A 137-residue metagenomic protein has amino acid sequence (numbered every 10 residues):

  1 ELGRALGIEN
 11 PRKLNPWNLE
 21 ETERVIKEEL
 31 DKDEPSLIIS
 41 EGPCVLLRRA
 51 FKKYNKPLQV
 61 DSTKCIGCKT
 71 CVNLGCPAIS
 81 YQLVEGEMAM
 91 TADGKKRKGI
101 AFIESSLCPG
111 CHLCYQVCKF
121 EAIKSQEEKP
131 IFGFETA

Functional and structural regions predicted by a protein language model:
E1-V25, V84: Conserved thiamine diphosphate
I8, K32-L37, N55, C76 (+2 more regions): Active-site lining segments that contact anionic ligands and/or coordinate catalytic metals
N15-K52: Catalytic cores of enzyme domains
W17-E23, L46, K64, E87-A89 (+1 more regions): A short acidic, often aromatic-flanked loop/helix-cap motif at beta-alpha or helix-coil junctions that lines enzyme
N55-K56, E135: Anion-binding and metal-coordination hotspots
P57-K64, F102: Generic long, charged, amphipathic alpha-helical segments
I66-K96, I100-F102, P109, L113-F134: Iron-sulfur cluster-binding cysteine motifs and their immediate structural context in ferredoxin-like electron-transfer
